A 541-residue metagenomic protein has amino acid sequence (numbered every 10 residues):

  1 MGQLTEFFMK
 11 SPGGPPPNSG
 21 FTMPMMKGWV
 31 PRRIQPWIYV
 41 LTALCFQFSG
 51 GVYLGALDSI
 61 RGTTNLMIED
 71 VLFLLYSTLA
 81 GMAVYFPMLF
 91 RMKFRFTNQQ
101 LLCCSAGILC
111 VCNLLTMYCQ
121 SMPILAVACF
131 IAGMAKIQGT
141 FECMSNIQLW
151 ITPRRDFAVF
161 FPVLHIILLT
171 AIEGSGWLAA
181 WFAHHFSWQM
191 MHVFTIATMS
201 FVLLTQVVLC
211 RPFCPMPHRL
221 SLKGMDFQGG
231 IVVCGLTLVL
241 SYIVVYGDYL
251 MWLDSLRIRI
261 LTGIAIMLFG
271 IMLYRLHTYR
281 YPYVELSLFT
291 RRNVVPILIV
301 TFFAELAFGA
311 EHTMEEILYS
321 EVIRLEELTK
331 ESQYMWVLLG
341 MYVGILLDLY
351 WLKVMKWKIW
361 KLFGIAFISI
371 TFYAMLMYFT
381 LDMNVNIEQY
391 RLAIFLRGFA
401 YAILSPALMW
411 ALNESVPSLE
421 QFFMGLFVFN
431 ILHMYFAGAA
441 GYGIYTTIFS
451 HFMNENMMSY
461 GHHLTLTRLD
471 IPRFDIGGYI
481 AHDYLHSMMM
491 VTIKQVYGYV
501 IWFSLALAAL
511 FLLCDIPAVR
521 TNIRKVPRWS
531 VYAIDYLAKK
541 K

Functional and structural regions predicted by a protein language model:
M1-G51, G62: Cytosolic juxtamembrane N-terminal segment immediately preceding the first transmembrane helix of multi-pass
R33-S49, L54-G55, Y283-N454: 12-transmembrane solute porter fold
N65, T97, Y118-I124, R324 (+2 more regions): Helix-breaking motifs and short loop linkers at transmembrane-helix boundaries and internal kinks in secondary membrane
F73-R91, I137-M144, M335-D348: Central cavity-lining transmembrane alpha-helices of secondary-active solute carriers, predominantly the Major
V84-N98, A183, V343-K361: Helix-to-loop junctions at the C-terminal end of transmembrane segments in multipass secondary transporters
L89-F90, F94-Q228: Helix-loop-helix hairpins in multi-pass membrane proteins, especially solute transporters
H184-I299: Hydrophobic transmembrane-helix bundles of small-molecule transporters
L432-K541: Hydrophobic transmembrane architecture of multi-pass small-molecule transporters
